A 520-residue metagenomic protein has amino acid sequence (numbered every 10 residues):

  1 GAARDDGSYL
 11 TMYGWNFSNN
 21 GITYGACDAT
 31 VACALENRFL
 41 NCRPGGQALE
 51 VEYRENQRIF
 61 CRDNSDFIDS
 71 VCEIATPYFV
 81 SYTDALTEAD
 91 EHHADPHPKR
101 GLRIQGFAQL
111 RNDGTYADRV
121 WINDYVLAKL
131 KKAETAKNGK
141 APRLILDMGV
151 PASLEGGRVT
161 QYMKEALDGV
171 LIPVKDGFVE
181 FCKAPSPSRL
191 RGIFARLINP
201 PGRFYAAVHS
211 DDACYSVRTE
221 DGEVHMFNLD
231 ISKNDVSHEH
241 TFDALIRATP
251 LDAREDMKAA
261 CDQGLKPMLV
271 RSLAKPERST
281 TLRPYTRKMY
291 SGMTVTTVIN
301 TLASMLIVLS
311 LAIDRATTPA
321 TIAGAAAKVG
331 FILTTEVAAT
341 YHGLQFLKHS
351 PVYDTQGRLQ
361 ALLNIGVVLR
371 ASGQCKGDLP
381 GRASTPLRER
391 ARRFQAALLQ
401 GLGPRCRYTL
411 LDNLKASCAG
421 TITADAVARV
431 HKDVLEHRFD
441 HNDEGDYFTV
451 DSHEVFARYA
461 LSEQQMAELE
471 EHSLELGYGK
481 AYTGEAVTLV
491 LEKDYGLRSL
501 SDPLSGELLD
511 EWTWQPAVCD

Functional and structural regions predicted by a protein language model:
G1-D520: Viral RNA-dependent RNA polymerase
